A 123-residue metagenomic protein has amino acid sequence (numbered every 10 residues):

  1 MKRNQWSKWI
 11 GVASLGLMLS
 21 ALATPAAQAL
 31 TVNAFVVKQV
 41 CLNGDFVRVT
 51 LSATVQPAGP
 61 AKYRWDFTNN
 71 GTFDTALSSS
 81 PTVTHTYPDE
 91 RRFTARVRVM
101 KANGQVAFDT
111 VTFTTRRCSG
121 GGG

Functional and structural regions predicted by a protein language model:
K2-W9: Bacterial Sec-dependent N-terminal signal peptides
R3, L15, S20, T24-G123: Extracellular/lumenal mature domains of secreted and surface-exposed proteins
